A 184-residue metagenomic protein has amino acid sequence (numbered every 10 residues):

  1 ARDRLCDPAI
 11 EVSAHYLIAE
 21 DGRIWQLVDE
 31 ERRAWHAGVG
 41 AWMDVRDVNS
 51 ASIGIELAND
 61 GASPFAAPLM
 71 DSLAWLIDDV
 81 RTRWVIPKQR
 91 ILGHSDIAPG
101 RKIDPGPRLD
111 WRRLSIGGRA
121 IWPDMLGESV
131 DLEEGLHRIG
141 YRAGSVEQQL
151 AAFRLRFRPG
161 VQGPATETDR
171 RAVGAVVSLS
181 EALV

Functional and structural regions predicted by a protein language model:
A1-Q89: Active-site-adjacent loop/helix surface patches within enzyme catalytic domains that shape the substrate-binding cleft
R46, G61, F65-V184: Basic/polar, cationic surfaces and motifs that engage anionic cell-wall and phosphate/carboxylate ligands
